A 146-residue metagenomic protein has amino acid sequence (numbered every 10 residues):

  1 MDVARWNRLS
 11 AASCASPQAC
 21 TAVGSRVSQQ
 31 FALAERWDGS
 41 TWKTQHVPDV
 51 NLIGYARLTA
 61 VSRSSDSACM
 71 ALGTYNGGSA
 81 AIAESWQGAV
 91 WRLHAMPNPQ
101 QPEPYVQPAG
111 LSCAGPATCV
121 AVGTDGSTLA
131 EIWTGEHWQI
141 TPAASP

Functional and structural regions predicted by a protein language model:
M1-P146: Residue-level hotspots at or immediately adjacent to binding/recognition sites across diverse folds
